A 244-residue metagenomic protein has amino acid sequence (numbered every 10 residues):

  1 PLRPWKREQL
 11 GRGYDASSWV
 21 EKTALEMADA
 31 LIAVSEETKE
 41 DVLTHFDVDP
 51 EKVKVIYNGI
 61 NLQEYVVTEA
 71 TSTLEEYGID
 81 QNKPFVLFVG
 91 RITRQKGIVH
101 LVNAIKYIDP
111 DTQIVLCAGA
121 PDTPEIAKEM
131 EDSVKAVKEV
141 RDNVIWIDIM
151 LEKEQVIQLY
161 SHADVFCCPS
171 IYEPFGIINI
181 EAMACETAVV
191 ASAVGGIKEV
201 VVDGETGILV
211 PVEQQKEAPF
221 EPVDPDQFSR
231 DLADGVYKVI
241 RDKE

Functional and structural regions predicted by a protein language model:
R3-T23, L43: Nucleotide-sugar donor phosphate/pyrophosphate-binding loop at the beta->alpha transition of glycosyltransferases
E37, G59: Carbohydrate-associated surface elements
V66-I79: A short helix/loop element that forms part of the nucleotide-sugar donor recognition site in Leloir-type
P84-F88, T93-Y107, K128: A conserved mid-protein helix/loop that constitutes part of the nucleotide-sugar donor-binding site
A127-E154: Nucleotide-activated donor-binding/catalytic signature segment of Leloir-type glycosyltransferases, i.e., the conserved
Q158-A163: Short alpha-helical donor nucleotide-sugar binding micro-motif in glycosyltransferases
I171: Aromatic "clamp/platform" in nucleotide-sugar-dependent glycosyltransferases that forms part of the donor/acceptor
A188-A191, V201, I208-L209: Short hydrophobic beta-strand element within catalytic cores of glycosyltransferases and related nucleotide-activated
